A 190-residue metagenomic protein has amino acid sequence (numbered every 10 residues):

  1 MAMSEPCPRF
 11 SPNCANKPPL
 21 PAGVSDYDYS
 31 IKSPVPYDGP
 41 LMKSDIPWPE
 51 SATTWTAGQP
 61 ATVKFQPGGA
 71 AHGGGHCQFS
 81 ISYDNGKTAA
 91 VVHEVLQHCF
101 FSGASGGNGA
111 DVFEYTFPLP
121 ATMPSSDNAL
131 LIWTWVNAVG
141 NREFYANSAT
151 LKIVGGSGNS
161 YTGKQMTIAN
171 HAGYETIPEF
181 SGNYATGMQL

Functional and structural regions predicted by a protein language model:
M1-C77, D84-Y115, S126, N137-L190: Peripheral, solvent-exposed domain-edge segments that often transition into intrinsically disordered/low-complexity
T116-A121: Proline-anchored loop/turn motifs at beta-strand termini and strand-loop-strand connectors
M123-L130: Short glycine/proline/serine/threonine-rich loop/turn segments at secondary-structure transition edges
W133-W135: Conserved structural position at the C-terminal beta-strand of extracellular beta-sandwich adhesion modules
